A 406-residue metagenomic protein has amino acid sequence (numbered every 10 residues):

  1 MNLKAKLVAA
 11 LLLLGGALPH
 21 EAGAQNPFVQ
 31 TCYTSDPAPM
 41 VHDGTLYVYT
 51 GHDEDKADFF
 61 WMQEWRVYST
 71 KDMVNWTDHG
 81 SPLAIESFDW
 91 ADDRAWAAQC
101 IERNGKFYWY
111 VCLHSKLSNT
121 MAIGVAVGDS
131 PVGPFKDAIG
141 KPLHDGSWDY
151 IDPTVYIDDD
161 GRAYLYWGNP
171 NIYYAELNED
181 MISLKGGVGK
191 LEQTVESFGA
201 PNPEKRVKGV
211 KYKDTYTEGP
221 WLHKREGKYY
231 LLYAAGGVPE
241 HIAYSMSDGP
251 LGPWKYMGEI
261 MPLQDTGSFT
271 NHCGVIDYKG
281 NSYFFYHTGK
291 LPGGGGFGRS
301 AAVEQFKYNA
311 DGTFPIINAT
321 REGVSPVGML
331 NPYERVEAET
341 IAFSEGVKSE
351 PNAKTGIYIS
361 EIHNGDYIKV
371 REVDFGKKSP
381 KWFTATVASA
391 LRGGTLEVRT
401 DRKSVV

Functional and structural regions predicted by a protein language model:
M1-Q25: Bacterial Sec-dependent N-terminal signal peptides
G23-S404: Carbohydrate-active catalytic/glycan-binding domains of CAZyme proteins, especially the secreted or lumenal ectodomains
